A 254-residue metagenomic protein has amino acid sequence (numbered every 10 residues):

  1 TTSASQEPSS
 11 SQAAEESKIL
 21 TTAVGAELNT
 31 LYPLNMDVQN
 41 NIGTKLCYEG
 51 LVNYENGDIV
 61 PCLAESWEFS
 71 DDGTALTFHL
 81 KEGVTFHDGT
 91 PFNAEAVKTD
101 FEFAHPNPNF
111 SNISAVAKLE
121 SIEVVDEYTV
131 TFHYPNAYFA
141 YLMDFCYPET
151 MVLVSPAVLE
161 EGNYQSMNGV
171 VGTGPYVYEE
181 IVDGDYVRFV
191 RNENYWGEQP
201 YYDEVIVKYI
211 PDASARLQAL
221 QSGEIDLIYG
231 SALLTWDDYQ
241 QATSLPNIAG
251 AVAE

Functional and structural regions predicted by a protein language model:
T1-L20, D58, S66, F103 (+1 more regions): Short, low-complexity disordered leader/linker segments with a strong preference for bacterial N-terminal type II
E16-E27, E65, A75-F78, V97-D100 (+5 more regions): Short, well-ordered beta-strand elements
A23-D71, E102, V171: N-terminal lobe/hinge region of extracytoplasmic solute-binding protein
L28-N35, D58-V60, A140-M143, D185-R188 (+2 more regions): Short, solvent-exposed loop/turn elements at domain surfaces
E65-N109, V125, T131, R216-A219: Aromatic- and charge-enriched surface segment that lines or borders ligand/interaction sites
E68, S114-A157: Surface-exposed binding/hinge segments that line and control ligand-binding clefts or catalytic entry sites
A104, S121-I122, E179-V190, I206-E254: Extracellular/periplasmic solute-recognition and catalytic clefts
Y147-P200, E204: Gly/Pro-rich hinge or "lid" segments in bacterial periplasmic/extracellular proteins
